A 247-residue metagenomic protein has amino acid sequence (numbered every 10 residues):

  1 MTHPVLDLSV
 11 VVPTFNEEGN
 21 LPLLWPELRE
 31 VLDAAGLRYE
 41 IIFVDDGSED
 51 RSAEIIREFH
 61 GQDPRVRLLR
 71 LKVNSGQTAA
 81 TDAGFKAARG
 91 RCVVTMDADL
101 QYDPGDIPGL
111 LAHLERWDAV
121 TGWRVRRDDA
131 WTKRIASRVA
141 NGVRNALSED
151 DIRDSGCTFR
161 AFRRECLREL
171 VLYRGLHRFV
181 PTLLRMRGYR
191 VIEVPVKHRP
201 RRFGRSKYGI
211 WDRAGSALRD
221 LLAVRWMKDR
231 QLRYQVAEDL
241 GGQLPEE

Functional and structural regions predicted by a protein language model:
M1-L6, E149-D150, Y173-E247: Hydrophobic helical membrane-anchoring modules
M1-W131, E165, M186, V191-E193 (+2 more regions): Structured catalytic core of nucleotide-sugar glycosyltransferases
R57, D82-F85, L111, A136 (+5 more regions): Conserved protein kinase catalytic domain
T78-A80, T95, R134, F179 (+2 more regions): Alpha-helical transmembrane segments and their helix-entry boundary regions
Q101, R160-A161, Y208-G209: Short aromatic/basic micro-patch
E115-R168, R219-L222: Short, flexible, basic/aromatic active-site loop/helix in glycosyltransferases
